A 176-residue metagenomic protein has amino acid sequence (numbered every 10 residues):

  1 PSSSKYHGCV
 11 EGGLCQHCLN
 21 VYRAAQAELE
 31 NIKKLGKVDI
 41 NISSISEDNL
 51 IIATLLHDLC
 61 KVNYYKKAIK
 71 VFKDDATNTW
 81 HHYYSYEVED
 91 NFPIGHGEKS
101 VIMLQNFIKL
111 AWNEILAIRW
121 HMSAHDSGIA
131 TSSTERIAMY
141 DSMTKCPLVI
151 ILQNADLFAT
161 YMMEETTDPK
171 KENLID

Functional and structural regions predicted by a protein language model:
S3-G12, Q16-H17, R23, E28 (+2 more regions): Divalent metal-dependent catalytic cores for phosphoryl transfer on phosphate-bearing substrates
N41, I175-D176: Short acidic DE-rich linear segments
D74, K171-L174: A short alpha/beta connector and helix-capping loop motif
